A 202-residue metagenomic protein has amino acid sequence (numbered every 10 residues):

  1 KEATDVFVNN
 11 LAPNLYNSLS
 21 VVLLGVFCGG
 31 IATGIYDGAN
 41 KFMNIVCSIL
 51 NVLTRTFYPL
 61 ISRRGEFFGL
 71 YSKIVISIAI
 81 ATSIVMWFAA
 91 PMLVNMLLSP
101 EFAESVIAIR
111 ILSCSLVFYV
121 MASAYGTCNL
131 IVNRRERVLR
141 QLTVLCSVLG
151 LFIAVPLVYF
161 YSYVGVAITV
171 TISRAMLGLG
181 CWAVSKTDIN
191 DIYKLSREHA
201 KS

Functional and structural regions predicted by a protein language model:
K1-N17, T56, L60-E66, D188-S202: Interhelical loop/hinge segments that connect adjacent transmembrane helices in multipass membrane
E2, V6, S20-M43, A103-I107 (+1 more regions): Interfacial/gating helices of multi-pass transporter permease domains
D5-N9, P13, F42, L70-I78: Alpha-helical transmembrane segments of multi-pass membrane proteins
N9, P13-N17, N40, C47 (+4 more regions): Short runs within selected transmembrane alpha-helices of multi-pass transporters and secretion channels
Y16-L24, C28, F57-Y58, A89-V94: Hydrophobic/aromatic end-of-helix segments at the C-terminal termini of transmembrane alpha-helices
L24, Y58-I61, L93, L97 (+3 more regions): Hydrophobic alpha-helical interface/terminus motif in multipass membrane transporters
F27-G30, G65, V132-N133, F160: Helix-loop interface residues and adjacent transmembrane-helix termini in multi-pass membrane transporters, primarily
Y71-Y119, L151-F160: Alpha-helical transmembrane segments of multi-pass membrane transport and lipid-handling proteins
